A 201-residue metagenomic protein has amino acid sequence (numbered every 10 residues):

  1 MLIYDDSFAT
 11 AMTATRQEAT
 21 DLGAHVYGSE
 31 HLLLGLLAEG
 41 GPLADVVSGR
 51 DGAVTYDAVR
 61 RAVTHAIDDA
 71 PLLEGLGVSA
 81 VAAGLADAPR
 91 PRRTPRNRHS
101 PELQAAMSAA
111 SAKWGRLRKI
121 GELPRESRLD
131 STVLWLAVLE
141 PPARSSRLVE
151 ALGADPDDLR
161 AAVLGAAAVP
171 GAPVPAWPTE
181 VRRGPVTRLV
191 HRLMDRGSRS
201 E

Functional and structural regions predicted by a protein language model:
M1-E201: Histone-fold recognition with a strong bias for associated Lys/Arg-rich disordered tails
